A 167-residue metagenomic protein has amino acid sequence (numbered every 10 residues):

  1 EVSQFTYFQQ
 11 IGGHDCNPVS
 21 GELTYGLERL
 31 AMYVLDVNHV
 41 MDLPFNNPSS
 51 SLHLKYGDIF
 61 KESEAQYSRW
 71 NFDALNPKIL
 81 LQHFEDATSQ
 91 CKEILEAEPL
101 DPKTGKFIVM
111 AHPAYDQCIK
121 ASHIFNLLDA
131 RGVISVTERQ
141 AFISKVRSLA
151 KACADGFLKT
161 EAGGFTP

Functional and structural regions predicted by a protein language model:
E1-A121, F125-L158: Structured aminoacyl-transfer and RNA-binding surfaces used for tRNA recognition/handling in the translation apparatus
L158-F165: Structured alpha-helical bundle/scaffold domains in large eukaryotic membrane-trafficking regulators
